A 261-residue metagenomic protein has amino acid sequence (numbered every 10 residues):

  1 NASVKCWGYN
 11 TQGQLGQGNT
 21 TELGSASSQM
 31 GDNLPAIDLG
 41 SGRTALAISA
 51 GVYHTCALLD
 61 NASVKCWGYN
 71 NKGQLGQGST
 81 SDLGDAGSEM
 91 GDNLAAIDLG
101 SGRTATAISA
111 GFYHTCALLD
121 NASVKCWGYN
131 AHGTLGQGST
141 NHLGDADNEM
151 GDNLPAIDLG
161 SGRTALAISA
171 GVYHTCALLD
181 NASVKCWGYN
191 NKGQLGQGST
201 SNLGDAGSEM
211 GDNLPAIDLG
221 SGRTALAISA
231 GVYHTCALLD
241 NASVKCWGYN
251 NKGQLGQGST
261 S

Functional and structural regions predicted by a protein language model:
N1-Q12, S41, V52, L83 (+3 more regions): Low-complexity/repetitive intrinsically disordered segments
C6, H54-A57, C66, H114-A117 (+5 more regions): Conserved core positions of repeat-based scaffolds
W7-M30, G68-M90, G128-M150, G188-M210 (+1 more regions): Short glycine/serine- and acidic-residue-enriched loop/turn motifs that recur at repeat junctions
L34-G40, A96-G100, L154-G160, L214-G220: Short loop/turn motifs that cap or connect beta-strands within the blades of beta-propeller-type repeat domains
T44, G51-V52, T104, G111-F112 (+4 more regions): Beta-rich catalytic cores
